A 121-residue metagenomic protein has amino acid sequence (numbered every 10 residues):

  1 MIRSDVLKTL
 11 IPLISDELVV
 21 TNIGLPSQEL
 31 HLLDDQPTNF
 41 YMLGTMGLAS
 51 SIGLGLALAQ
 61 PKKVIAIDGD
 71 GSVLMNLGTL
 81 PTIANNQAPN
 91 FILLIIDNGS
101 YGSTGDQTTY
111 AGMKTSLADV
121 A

Functional and structural regions predicted by a protein language model:
M1-D16: Active-site pocket-lining segments that scaffold enzyme catalytic pockets across diverse folds
S4-K8, L32-A121: Thiamine diphosphate
L10, V19-T21, I83: Generic structural hydrophobic/aromatic packing signal, biased to beta-strands
D16-E17, P89: A general structural signal for well-ordered secondary-structure junctions
E17-D35: Acidic-glycine-rich active-site phosphate/pyrophosphate-binding loop
